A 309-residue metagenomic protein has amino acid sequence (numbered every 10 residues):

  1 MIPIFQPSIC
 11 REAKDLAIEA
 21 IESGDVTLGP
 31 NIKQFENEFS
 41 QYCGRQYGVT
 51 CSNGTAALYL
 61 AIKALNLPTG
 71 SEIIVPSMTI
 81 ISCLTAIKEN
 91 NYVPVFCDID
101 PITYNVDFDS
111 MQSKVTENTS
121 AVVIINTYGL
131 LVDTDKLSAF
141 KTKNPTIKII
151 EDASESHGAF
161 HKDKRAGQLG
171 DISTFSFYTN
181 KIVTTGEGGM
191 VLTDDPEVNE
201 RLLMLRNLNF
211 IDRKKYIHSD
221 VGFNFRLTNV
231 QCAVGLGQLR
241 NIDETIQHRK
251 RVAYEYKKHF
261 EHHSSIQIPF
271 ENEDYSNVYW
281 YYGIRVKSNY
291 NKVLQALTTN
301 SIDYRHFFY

Functional and structural regions predicted by a protein language model:
M1-D25, P30: N-terminal "arm"/small-domain region of PLP-dependent enzymes with the aminotransferase-like
A17, F39, A57, I73 (+12 more regions): Generic structural signal for small/hydrophobic residues in well-ordered secondary structure, especially within
D25-E72, A86-N90, F96-D98, K164: Phosphate-binding glycine-rich loop
I32-N37, R45-G48, D109, A121-I125 (+4 more regions): PLP-dependent aminotransferase class I/II
M78-L84: Conserved coil-to-alpha-helix start sites within the AMP-binding
V93-T103, R305: Short beta-strand->loop structural element characteristic of the AMP-binding/adenylate-forming
I102-T185, M190-L192, E197: Active-site phosphate-binding strand-loop segment of PLP-dependent enzymes
